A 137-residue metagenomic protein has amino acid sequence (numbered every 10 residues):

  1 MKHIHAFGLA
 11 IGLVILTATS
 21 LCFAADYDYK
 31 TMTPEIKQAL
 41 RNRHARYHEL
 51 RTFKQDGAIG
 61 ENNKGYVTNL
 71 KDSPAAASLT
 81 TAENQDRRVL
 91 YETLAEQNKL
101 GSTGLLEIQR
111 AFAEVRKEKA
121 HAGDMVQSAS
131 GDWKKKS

Functional and structural regions predicted by a protein language model:
M1-I11: Bacterial N-terminal signal peptides that target proteins for export
A10-T19: Bacterial N-terminal signal peptides
S20-A24: Sec/Tat signal peptide C-region and signal peptidase I cleavage site
A25-A82, Q97-S137: Amphipathic, charged alpha-helical segments and their helix-to-coil junctions in extracytoplasmic/peripheral assemblies
